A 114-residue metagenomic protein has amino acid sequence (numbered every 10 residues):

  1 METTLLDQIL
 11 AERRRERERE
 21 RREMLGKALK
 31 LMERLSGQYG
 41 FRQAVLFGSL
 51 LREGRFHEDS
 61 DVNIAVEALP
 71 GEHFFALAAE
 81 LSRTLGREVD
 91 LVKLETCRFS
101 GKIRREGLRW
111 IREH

Functional and structural regions predicted by a protein language model:
M1-R42, R52-E58, A68-H114: Catalytic core of pol beta-like nucleotidyltransferases
L46-S49: Glycine-rich beta-strand-to-loop/alpha-helix junction loops that act as flexible
